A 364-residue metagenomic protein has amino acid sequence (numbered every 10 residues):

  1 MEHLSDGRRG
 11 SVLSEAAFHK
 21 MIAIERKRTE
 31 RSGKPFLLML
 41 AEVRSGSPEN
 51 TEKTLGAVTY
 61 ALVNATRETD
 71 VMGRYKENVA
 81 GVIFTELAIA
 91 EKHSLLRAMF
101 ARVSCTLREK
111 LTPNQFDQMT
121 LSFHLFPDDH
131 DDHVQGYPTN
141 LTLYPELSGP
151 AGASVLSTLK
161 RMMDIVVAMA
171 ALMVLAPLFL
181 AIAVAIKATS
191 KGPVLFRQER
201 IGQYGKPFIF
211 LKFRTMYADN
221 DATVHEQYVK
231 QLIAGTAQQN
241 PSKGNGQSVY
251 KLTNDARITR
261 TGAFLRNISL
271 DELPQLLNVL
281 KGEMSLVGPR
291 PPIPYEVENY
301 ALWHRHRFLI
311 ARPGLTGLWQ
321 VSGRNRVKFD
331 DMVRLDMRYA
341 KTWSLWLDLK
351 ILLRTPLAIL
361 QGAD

Functional and structural regions predicted by a protein language model:
R9-R28, G46, N50, T54-V58 (+2 more regions): Interdomain coupling helix/linker and adjacent catalytic-core signature of nucleotidyl signaling output domains
K20-M21, S32, M39, L87-L96 (+2 more regions): N-terminal hydrophobic signal-anchor/signal peptide
R26-R31, V58-I89: Conserved helix-loop-beta segment at the catalytic/binding core of cyclic-nucleotide signaling proteins
K34-S45, M72, A80-G81, L211: Active-site-flanking beta-strand signature of metal-NTP-handling nucleotidyl enzymes and homologous cyclase-like
G152-Q227, L345, K350-D364: A hydrophobic, helix-centered structural microdomain
F196-A256, T316-M332: Short, glycine-rich, amphipathic interfacial segments at transmembrane boundaries or analogous
V249-L252, A263-D364: Hydrophobic structural segments characteristic of membrane proteins
